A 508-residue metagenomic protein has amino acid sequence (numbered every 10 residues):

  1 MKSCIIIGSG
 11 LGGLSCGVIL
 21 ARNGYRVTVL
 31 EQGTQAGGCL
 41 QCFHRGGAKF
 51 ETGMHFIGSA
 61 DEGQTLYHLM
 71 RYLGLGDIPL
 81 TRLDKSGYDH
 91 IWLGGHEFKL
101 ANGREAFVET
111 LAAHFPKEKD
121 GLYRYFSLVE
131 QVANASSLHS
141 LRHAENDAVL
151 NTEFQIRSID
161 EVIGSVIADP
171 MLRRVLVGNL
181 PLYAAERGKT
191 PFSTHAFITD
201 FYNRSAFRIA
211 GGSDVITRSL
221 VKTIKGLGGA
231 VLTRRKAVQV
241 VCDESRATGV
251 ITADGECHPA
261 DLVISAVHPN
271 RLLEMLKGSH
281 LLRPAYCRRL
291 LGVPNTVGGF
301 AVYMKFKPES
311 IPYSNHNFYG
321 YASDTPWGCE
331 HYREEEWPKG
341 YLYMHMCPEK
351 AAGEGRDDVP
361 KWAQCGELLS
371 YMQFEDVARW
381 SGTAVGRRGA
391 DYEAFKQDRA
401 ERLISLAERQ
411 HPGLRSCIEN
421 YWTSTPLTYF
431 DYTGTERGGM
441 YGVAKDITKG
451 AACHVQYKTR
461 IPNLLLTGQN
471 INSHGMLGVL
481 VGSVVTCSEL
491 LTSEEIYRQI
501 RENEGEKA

Functional and structural regions predicted by a protein language model:
K2-L128, V443-K445: N-terminal glycine-rich phosphate/pyrophosphate-binding loop and immediately adjacent elements
M54, Q469-L491: A conserved FAD-binding loop/helix module that cradles the flavin
G94-T190: Rossmann-like flavin
D169-Y183, R409-S473: A glycine-rich dinucleotide-binding beta-alpha-beta segment and adjacent secondary-structure elements that constitute
A196-I251: Helical element adjacent to the flavin cofactor pocket in flavoenzyme catalytic cores
V238-P360: Mid-domain catalytic core of redox enzymes that form a hydrophobic substrate pocket/lid adjacent to a catalytic redox
C242, T492-A508: Active-site-proximal substrate-binding core of FAD-dependent oxidoreductases
E309-S424: C-terminal segments that line or cap access tunnels to active or ligand-binding sites in enzymes and enzyme-associated
